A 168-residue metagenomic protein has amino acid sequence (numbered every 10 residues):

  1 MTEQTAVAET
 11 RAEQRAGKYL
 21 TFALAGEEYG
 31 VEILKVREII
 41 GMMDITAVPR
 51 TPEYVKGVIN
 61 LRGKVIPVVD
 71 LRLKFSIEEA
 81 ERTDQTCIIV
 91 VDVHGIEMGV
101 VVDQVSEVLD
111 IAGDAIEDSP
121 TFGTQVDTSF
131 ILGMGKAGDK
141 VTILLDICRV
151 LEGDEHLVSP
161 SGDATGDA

Functional and structural regions predicted by a protein language model:
M1-A168: An acidic, low-aromatic, low-complexity terminal/linker signal
